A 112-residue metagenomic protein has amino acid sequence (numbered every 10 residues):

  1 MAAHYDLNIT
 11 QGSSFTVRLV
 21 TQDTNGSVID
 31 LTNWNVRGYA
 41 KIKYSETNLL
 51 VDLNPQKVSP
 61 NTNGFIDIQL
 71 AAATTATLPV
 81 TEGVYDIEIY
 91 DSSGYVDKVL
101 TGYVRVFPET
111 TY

Functional and structural regions predicted by a protein language model:
M1-Y112: Contiguous segments within soluble domain cores/interaction surfaces
